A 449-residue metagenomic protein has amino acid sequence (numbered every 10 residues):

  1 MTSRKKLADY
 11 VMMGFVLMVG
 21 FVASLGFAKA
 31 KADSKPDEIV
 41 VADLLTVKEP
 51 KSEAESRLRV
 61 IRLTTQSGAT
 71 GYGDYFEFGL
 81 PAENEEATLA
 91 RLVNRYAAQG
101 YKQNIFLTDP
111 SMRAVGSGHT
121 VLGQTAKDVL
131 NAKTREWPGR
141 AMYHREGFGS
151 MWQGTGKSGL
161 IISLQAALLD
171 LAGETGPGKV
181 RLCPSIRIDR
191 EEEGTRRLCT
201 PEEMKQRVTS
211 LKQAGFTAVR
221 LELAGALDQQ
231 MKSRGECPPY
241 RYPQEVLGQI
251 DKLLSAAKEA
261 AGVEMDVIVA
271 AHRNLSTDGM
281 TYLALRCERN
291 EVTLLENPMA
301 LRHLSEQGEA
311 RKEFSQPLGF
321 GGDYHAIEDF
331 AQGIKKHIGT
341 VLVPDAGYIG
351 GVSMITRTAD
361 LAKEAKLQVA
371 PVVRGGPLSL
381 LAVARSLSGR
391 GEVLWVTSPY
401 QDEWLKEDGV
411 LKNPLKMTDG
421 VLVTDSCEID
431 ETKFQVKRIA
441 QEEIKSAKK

Functional and structural regions predicted by a protein language model:
T2-G14: Bacterial N-terminal signal peptides that target proteins for export
M12-A23: Bacterial N-terminal signal peptides
K29, D33-R59: Short, Gly/Pro- and small/polar-rich lid/capping loops
T64-D170: Metal- or metallocofactor-binding catalytic centers and their adjacent structured scaffolds across diverse enzyme
Y75, P184-I186, L221-L223, V269-R273 (+5 more regions): A cross-domain feature marking catalytic cores of carbohydrate-active enzymes and several ubiquitous metabolic/repair
R91, L285, E291-L294, R302-L422 (+1 more regions): Shared catalytic-loop signature of beta/alpha-barrel
M151-G194, A214: Glycine-rich, aromatic-flanked loop segments that form ligand/cofactor-binding clefts across common enzyme folds
K179-G308: Metal-dependent enolase-superfamily TIM-barrel catalytic cores that perform enediolate-based chemistry
